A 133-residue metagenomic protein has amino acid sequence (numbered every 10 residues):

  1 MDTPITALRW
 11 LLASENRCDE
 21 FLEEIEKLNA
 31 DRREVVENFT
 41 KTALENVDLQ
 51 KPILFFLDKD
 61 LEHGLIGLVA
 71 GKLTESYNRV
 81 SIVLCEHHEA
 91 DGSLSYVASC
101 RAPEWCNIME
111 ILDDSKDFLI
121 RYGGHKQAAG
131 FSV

Functional and structural regions predicted by a protein language model:
M1-V133: Hydrophobic helix-and-loop "lid/oligomerization" segment in the mid-to-C-terminal part of catalytic domains
